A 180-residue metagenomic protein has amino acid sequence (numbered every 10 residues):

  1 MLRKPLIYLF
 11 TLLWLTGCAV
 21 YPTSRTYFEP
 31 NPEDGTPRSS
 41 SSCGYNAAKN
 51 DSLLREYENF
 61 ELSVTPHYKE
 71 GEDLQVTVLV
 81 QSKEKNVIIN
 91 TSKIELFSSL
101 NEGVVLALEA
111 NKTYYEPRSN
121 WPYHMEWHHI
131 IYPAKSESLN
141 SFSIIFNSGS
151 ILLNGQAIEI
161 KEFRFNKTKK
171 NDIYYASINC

Functional and structural regions predicted by a protein language model:
M1-V20: Sec-dependent bacterial lipoprotein signal peptides
L15-G35: Bacterial Sec signal peptide processing site at the extreme N-terminus
P32-Y57, L62: Start-of-domain marker
Y57-I94: Short, surface-exposed binding/anchoring microloops in extracellular/periplasmic proteins
K83-K85, G103-K161: Short, solvent-exposed, Trp/other aromatic-anchored flexible loops in extracytoplasmic proteins
I89-L106: Solvent-exposed beta-hairpin/edge-strand motifs
G155-C180: Short beta-strand elements
